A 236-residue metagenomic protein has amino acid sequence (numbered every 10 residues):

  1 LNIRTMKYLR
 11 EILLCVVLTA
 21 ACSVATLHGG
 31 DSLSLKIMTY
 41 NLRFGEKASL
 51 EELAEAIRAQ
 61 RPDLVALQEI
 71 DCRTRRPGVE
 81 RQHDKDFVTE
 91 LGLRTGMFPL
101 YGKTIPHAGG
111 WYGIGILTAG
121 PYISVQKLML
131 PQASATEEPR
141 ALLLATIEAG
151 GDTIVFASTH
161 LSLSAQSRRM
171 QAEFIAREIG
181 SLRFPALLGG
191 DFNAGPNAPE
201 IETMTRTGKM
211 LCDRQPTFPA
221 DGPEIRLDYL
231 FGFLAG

Functional and structural regions predicted by a protein language model:
I3-L13: Bacterial N-terminal signal peptides that target proteins for export
L18, S23-L64, F98-Y101, I105-G236: Active-site regions of metal-assisted phosphoester/phosphodiester hydrolases, unifying DNase/endonuclease modules
T39, A66-R75: Acidic/histidine-rich, surface-exposed loop or edge segments in extracytoplasmic proteins
C72-K85: Short, flexible/disordered intra-domain loops and linkers
P77, V88, G102: Acidic/His-rich segments in extracytoplasmic proteins that coordinate ligands and/or metal ions
F87-F98, L117: Charged, glycine-enriched surface loops/patches that mediate electrostatic binding to polyanionic ligands
